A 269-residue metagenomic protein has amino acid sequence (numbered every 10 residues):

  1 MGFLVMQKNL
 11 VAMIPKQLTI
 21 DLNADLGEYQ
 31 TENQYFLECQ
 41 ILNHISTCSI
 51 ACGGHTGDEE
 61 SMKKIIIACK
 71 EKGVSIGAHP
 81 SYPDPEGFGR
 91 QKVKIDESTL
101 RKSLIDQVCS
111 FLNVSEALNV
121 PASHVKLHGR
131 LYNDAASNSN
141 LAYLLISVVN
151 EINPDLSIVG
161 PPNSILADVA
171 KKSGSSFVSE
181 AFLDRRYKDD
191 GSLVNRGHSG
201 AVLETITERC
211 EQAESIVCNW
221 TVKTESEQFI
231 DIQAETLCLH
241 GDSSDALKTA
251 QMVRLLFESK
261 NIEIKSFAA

Functional and structural regions predicted by a protein language model:
D25, H79, V125, L239: Conserved, mostly hydrophobic/aromatic
Q30-M62: A short alpha/beta connector and helix-capping loop motif
C39-N43, K64-G77, E116: Acidic (Asp/Glu)-rich catalytic clusters
I50-H55, D134, D155-P162: Catalytic beta/alpha-barrel core
P85-L118: Glycine/small-residue-rich loop that forms an oxyanion/phosphate-binding "nest" at active or ligand-binding sites
S115-S123, T221-Q233, E263-A269: Flexible, glycine/charged-enriched surface loops at secondary-structure junctions
L156, K248-A269: C-terminal domain-boundary segment and adjacent tail
N163-T221: Active-site rim beta-loop-alpha module in soluble metabolic enzymes
